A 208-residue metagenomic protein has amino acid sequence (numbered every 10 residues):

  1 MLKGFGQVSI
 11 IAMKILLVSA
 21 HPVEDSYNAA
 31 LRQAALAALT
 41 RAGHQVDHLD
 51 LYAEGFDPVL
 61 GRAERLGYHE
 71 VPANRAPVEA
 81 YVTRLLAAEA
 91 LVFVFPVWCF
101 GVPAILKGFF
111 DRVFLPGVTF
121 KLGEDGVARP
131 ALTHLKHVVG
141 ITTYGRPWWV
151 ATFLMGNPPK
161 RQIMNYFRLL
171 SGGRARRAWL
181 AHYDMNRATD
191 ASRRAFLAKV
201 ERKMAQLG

Functional and structural regions predicted by a protein language model:
L2, G6-V118, A198-G208: N-terminal beta1-alpha1-beta2 submodule of the flavodoxin-like/Rossmannoid cofactor-binding fold
M13-L16, T142-G145, W179-D184: A short small-residue
D25, R146-W148, R187: Short, acidic Gly/Pro/Ser/Thr-rich loop/turn segments
A42, A88, H134, Y166-A175: A structural motif corresponding to the C-terminal end of an alpha-helix and its immediate exit/capping segment
A63, F93-V94, G140-I141, H182-A191: A general structural signal for short secondary-structure boundary/capping elements
P116-K121, G173-R177: Short, structured loop/turn "capping" segments at alpha-beta junctions
L122-L169: Short, glycine-/small-residue-rich phosphate/pyrophosphate-handling segment
V150-G208: Glycine-rich phosphate/pyrophosphate-binding loop and the adjoining helix
